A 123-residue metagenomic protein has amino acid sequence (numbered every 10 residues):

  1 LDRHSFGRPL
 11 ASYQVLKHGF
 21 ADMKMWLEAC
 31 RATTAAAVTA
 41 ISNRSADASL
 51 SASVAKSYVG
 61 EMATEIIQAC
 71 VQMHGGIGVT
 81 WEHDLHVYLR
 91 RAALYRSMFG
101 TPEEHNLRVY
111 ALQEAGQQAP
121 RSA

Functional and structural regions predicted by a protein language model:
L1-A123: Alpha-helical interface subdomain recognition
